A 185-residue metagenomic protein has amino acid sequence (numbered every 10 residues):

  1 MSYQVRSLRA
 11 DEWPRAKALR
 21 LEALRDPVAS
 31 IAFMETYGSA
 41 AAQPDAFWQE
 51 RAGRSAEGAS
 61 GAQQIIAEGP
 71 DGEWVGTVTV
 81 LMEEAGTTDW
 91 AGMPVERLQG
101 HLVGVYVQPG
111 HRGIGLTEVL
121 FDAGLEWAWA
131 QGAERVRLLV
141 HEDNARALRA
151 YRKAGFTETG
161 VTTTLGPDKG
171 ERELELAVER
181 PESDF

Functional and structural regions predicted by a protein language model:
Q4-A18: A short beta-loop-alpha structural element at the N-terminal edge of CoA-dependent acyl/N-acetyltransferase catalytic
P14, G86-T87, A145, L165: Flexible, glycine-rich phosphate/dinucleotide-binding loops and adjacent beta-alpha linkers at cofactor/substrate
A18, E22-G110, F121-A123, W127 (+1 more regions): Acetyl-CoA-dependent GNAT
D26, E126-A130, T157, T162: Conserved amphipathic alpha-helical interaction elements at protein-protein interfaces in regulatory, energy-coupling
G104, Q108-D122, A130-Q131, E142-R149 (+1 more regions): Conserved glycine-rich acetyl-CoA-binding loop
E134-R137, H141-L148, R152-F185: C-terminal "cap" of GNAT-fold acetyltransferases
